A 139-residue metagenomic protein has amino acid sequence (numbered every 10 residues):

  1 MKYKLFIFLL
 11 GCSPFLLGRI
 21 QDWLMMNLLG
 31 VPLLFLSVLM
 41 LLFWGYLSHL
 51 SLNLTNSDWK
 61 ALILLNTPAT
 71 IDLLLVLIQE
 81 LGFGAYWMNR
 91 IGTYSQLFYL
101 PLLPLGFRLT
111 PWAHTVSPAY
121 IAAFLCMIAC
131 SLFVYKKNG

Functional and structural regions predicted by a protein language model:
M1-W44: Transmembrane alpha-helical insertion/packing segments
D22-L33, N56-S57, F83-N89, P111-V116: Membrane-helix interface and helix-disruption motif detector
L36-L64: Canonical alpha-helical transmembrane segments
V38-L47, A119-L132: Hydrophobic cores of alpha-helical transmembrane segments in multi-pass inner/ER membrane proteins, independent
L50-N53, L132-G139: Membrane-interface capping segments at transmembrane-helix boundaries
I63-M88: Hydrophobic alpha-helical membrane-insertion segments
N89-F107: Short hydrophobic, aromatic-rich alpha-helical segments embedded in or entering the lipid bilayer of multi-pass
L102-M127: Hydrophobic alpha-helical transmembrane segments
